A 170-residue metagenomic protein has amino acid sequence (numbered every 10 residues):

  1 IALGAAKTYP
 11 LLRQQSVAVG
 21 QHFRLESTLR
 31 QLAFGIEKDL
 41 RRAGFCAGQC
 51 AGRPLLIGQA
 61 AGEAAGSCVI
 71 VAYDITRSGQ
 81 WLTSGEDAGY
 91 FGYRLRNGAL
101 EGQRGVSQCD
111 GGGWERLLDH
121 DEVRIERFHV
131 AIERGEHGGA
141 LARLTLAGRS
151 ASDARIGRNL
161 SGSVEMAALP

Functional and structural regions predicted by a protein language model:
I1, G44, G79-W81: Glycine-centered small-residue hotspots that permit tight backbone geometry or close packing
I1-R42: Aliphatic-rich helix starts adjacent to a transmembrane/signal segment
P10, R41, T76, G98 (+3 more regions): Residue-level marker of positions within ordered structural domains that often coincide with functionally constrained
H22, L32, Q49-Q59, A64 (+1 more regions): Transition segment at domain starts
A47-A51, S67-V69, Q108-G112, L160 (+1 more regions): Sequence contexts marking disulfide-bonded cysteines in secreted/extracellular proteins
G58-E136: Type IV pilin-like appendage domain
W114-P170: Short linear sequence signals and composition-biased patches located at protein termini or domain-edge surfaces
